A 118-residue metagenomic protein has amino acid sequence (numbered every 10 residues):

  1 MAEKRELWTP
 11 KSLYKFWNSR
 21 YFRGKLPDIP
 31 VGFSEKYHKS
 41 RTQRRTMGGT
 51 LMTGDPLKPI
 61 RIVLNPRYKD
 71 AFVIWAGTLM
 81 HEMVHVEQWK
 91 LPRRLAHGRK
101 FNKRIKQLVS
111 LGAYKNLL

Functional and structural regions predicted by a protein language model:
M1-G77, V86-L118: Active-site-proximal or metal-binding-adjacent scaffold patches in catalytic folds
E82: Walker B catalytic acidic pair
